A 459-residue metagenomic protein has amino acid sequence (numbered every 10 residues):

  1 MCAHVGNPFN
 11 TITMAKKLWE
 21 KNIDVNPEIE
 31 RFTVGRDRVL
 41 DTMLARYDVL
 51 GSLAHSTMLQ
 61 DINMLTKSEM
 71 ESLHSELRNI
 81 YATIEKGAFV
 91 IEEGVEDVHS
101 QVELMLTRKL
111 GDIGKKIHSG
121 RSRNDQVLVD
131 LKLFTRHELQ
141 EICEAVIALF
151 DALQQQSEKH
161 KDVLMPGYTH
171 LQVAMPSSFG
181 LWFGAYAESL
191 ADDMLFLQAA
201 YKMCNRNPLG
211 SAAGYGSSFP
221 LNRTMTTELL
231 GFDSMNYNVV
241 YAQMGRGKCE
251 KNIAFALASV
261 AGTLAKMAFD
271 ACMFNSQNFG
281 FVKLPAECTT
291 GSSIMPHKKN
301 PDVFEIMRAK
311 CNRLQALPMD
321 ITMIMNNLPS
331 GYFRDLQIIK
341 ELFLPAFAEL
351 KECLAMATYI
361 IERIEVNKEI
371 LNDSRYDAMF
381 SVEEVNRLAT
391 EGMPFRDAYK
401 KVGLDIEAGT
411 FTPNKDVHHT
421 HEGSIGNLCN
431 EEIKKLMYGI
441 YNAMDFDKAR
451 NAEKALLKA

Functional and structural regions predicted by a protein language model:
A3-V5: Short hydrophobic alpha-helical segments enriched in small aliphatic residues
N7-N10: Intrinsic-disorder-associated, low-complexity terminal segments enriched in Asp/Asn/His/Tyr and depleted of Lys/Arg
I12-G216, L221-E228, S234, T290-G291 (+3 more regions): A helix-coil-helix interface module used to build multimeric assemblies and to scaffold catalytic/cofactor sites
A15-G51, I113, G280, M295-A459: Glycine-rich cofactor/substrate-binding loops
T57, D61, A82-F89, T107 (+15 more regions): Charged/polar positions within long, soluble alpha-helices
H118, R123-Q126, H170-S177, L181 (+8 more regions): Alpha-helix capping and helix-loop boundary segments enriched in small/acidic/polar residues
K132, R136-C143, I147, Q154 (+10 more regions): Short amphipathic alpha-helical segments with heptad-repeat character
F232-P318: Acidic, glycine-rich loop-and-beta core segments that form the ion-binding/anion-interacting portion of active sites
